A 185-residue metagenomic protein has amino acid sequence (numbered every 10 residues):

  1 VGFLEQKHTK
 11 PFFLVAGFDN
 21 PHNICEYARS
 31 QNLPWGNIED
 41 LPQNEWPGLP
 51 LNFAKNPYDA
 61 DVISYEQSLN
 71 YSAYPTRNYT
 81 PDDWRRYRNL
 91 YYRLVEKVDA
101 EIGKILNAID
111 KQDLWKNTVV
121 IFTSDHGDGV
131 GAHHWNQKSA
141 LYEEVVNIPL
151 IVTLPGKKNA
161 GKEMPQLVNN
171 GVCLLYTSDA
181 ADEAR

Functional and structural regions predicted by a protein language model:
V1-E5: A Trp-anchored, charged/polar loop motif used as the substrate-binding/catalytic surface of acyl/ester-handling
Q6-K10, F18-N117, I121-L167: Active-site-proximal cap/lid insertion segments
N170, L174: Zinc-coordinating Cys/His ligand positions in small cysteine/histidine-rich zinc-finger domains
Y176-R185: Single conserved hydrophobic/aromatic residue that forms the stacking wall/gate of nucleotide- or nucleobase-binding
